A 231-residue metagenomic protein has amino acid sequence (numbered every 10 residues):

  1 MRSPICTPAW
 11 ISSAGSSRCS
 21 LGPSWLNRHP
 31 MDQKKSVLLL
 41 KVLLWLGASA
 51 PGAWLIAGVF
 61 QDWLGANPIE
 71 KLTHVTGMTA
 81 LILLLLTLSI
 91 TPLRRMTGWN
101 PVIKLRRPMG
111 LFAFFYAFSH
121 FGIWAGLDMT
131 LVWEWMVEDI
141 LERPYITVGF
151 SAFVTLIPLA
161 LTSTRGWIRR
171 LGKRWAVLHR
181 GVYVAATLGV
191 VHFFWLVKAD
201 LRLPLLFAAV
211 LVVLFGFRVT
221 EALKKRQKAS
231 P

Functional and structural regions predicted by a protein language model:
M1-W25: C-terminal amphipathic alpha-helical "assembly" element that mediates oligomerization/partner interfaces or acts as
D32-P231: Membrane-embedded alpha-helical bundles that constitute the cytochrome b-like, heme-associated redox core of multi-pass
